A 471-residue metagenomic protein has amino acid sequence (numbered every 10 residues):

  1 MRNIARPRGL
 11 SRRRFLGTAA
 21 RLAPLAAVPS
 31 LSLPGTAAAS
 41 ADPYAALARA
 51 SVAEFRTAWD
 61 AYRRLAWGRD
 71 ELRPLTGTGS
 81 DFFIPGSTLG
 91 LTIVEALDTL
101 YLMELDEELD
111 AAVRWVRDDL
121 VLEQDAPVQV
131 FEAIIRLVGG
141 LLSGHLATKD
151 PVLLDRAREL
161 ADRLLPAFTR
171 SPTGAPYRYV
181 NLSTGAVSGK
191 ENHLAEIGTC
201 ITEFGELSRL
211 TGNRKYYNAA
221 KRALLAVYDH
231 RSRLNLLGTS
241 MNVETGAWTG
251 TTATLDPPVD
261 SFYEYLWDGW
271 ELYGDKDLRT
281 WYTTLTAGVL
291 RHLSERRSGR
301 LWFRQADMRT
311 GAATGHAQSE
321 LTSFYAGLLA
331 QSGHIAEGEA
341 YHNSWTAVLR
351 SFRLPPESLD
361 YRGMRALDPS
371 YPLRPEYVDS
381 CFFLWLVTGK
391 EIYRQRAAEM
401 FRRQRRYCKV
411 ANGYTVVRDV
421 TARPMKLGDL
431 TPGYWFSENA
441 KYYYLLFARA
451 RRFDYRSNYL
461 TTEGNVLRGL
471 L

Functional and structural regions predicted by a protein language model:
M1-R14, R21-P29: N-terminal secretory signal peptides
G9-S11, T18, Y371, E438: Short alpha-helical segments used as structural interaction elements across diverse proteins
P29-T36: C-terminal segment of classical bacterial N-terminal signal peptides
A38-L471: Glycan-recognition and catalytic cores of secretory/periplasmic carbohydrate-active enzymes
